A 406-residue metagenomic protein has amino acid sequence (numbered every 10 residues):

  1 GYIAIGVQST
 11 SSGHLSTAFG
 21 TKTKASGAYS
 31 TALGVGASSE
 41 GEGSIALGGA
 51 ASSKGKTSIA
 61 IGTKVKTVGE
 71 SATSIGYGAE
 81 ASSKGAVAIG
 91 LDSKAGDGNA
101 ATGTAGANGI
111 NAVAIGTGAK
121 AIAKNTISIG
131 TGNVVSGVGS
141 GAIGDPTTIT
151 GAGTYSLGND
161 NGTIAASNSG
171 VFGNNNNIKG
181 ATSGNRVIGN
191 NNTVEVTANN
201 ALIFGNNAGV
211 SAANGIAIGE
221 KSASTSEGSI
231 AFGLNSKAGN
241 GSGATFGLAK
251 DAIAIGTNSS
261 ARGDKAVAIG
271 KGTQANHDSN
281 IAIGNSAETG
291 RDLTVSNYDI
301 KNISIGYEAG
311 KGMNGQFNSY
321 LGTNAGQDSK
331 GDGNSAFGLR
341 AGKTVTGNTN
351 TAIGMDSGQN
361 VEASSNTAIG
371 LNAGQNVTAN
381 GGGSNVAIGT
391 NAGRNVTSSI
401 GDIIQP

Functional and structural regions predicted by a protein language model:
G1-P406: Glycine- and small/polar-enriched repetitive beta-structure motifs of secreted/surface proteins
